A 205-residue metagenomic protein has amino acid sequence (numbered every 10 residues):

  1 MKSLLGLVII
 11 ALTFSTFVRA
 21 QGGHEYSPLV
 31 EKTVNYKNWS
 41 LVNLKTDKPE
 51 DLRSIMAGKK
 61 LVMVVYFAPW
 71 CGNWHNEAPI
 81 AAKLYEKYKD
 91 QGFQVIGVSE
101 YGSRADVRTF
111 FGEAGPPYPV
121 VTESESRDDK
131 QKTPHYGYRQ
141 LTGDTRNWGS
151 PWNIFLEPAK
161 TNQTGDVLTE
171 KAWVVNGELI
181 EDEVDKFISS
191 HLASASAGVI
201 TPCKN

Functional and structural regions predicted by a protein language model:
M1-N43, D185-S189, S194-N205: N-terminal targeting signals for export/organelle localization
Y36-V62: A short beta-strand-turn-helix
A57, N76, K83-D90, G112-P119 (+1 more regions): Sec-exported extracytoplasmic/periplasmic mature domains
M63-V64, V95, N153: Hydrophobic beta-strand anchors of alpha/beta hydrolase catalytic cores
Y66-K83: Conserved redox-active cysteine motifs that mediate thiol-disulfide chemistry, especially di-cysteine Cys-X(1-2)-Cys
F67-W70, I96-G97, W173-V174: Second-shell loop/turn segments in exported
E86-T133: Conserved segment of the thioredoxin-like fold in thiol-based oxidoreductases
A114-P116, S126-F187: Thiol/disulfide oxidoreductase modules built on the thioredoxin-like
